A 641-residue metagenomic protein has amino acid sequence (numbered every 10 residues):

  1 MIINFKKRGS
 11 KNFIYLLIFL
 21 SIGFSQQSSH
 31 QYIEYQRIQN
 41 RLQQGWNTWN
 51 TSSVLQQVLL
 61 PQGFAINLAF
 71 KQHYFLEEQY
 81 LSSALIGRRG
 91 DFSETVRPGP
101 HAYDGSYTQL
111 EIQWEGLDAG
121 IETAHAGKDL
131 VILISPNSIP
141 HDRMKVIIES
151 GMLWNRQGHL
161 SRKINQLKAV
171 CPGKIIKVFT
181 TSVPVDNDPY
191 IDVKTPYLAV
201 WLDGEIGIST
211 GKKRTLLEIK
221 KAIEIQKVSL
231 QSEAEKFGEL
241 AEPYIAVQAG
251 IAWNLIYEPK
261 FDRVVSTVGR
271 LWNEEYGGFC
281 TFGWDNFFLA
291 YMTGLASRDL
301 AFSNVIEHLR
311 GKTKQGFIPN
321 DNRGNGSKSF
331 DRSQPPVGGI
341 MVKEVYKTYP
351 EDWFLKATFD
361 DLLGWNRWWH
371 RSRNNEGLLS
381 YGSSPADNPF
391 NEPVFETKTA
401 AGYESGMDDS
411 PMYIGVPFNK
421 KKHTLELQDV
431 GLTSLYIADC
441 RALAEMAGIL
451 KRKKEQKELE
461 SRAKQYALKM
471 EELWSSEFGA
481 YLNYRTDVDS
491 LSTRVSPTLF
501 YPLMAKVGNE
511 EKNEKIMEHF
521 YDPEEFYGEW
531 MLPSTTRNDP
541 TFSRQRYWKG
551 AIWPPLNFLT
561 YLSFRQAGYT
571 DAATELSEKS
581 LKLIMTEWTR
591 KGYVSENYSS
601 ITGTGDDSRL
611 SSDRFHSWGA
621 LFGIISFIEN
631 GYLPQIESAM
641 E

Functional and structural regions predicted by a protein language model:
I2-N4, L16-I18, F24-P243, G277 (+4 more regions): Terminal accessory carbohydrate-recognition/targeting modules of carbohydrate-active enzymes
S10-L16: Sec-dependent signal peptide recognition, specifically the positively charged N-region followed immediately by
S28-I66, Q72, S329, Q334-Y349 (+2 more regions): C-terminal capping/lid segments that line or modulate ligand- or cofactor-binding pockets
D192, P196-T210, Q315, P319-V337 (+5 more regions): The feature captures the catalytic groove of carbohydrate-active enzymes
F237-T348, L355, L363, H370 (+7 more regions): Substrate-binding groove/exosite segments of carbohydrate-active enzymes
I251-P259, S297-F317, T358-E376, R462-G479 (+3 more regions): Long, well-ordered core segments of solenoidal/helical folds
